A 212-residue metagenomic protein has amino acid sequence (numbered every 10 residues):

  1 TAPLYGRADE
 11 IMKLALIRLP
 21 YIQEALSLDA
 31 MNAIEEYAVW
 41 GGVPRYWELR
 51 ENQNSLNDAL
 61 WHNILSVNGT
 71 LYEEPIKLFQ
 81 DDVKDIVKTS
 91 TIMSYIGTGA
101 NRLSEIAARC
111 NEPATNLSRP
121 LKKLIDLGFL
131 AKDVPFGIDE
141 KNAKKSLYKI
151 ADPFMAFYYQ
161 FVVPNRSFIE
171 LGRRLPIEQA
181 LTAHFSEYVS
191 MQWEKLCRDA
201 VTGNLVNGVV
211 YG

Functional and structural regions predicted by a protein language model:
T1, L16, V43: A short beta-strand-to-loop transition that corresponds to the Sensor-1 phosphate-sensing loop of AAA+ P-loop ATPases
T1-D9: Short regulatory helix/loop adjacent to the ATP-binding pocket of P-loop NTPases
P3, L28, F136-G137: Hydrophobic alpha-helical segments, principally membrane-spanning helices and signal/leader peptides
A8-A33: Conserved small helical "lid"/interfacial subdomain of P-loop NTPases
I11, A38-V39, K122, L147: A residue-level structural signature of the nucleotidyltransferase/glycosyltransferase Rossmann-like core
Q23, Y37, E105-A107: The alpha-helix within a helix-turn-helix
A30-L49, A100: The conserved phosphate-sensing helix
Y46, R50-N52, L56-G212: Accessory nucleic acid-recognition modules appended to NTPase machines
